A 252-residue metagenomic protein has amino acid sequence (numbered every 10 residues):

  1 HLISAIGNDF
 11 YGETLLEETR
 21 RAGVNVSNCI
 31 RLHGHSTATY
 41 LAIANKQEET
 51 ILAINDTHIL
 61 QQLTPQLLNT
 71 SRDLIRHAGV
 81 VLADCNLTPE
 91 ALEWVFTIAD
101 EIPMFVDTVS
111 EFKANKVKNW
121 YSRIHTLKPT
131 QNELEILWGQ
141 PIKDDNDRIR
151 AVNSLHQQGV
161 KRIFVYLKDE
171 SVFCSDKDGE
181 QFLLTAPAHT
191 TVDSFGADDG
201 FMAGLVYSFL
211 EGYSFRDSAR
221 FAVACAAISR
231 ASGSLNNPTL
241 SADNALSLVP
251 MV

Functional and structural regions predicted by a protein language model:
H1-G79, A245-V252: Conserved N-terminal subdomain of the carbohydrate kinase-like
L15, E93-V95, C225: Aromatic/hydrophobic pocket-lining residues that form π-stacking "cages" and hydrophobic walls in ligand
L52, L134-W138, N237: A short acidic, helix-capping loop that chelates divalent metal ions and anchors anionic groups
I54-N55, W138-P141, F195: Short, flexible helix/strand-to-coil boundary loops that buttress conserved ligand/catalytic motifs in alpha/beta
V80-R150, E170-V172: Conserved beta-alpha-beta core of the PfkB/ribokinase-like small-molecule kinase fold
K113-A114, D145-V252: Conserved phosphate-binding/catalytic region of the ribokinase-like
